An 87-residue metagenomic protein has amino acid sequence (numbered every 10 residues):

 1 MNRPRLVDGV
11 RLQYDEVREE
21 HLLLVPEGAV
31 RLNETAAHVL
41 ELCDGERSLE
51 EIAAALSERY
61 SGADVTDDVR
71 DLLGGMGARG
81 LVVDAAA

Functional and structural regions predicted by a protein language model:
M1-E41, A85-A86: Acidic, low-complexity/disordered tracts enriched in E/D and polar residues
G28-A87: Long, charge-rich, low-complexity alpha-helical segments
